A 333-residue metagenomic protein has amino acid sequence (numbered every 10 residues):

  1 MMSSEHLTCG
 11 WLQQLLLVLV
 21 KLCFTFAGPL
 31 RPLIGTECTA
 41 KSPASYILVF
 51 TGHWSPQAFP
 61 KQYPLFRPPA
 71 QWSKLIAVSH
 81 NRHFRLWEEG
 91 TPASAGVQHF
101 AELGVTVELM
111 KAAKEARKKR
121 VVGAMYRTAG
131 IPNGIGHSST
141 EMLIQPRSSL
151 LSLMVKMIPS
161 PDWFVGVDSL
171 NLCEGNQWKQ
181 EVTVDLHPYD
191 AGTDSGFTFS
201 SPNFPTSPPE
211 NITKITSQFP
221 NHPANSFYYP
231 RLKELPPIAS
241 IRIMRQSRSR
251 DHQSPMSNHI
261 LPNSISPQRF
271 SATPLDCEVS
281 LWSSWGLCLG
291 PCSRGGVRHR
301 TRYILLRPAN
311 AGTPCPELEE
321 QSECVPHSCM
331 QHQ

Functional and structural regions predicted by a protein language model:
H6-A27: Cleavable N-terminal signal peptides of Sec/SRP-targeted secreted and luminal proteins
P29-P32, E37-S45, H53-V165: Structured domain cores in non-transmembrane regions
T36-E37, L75, R85-P92, Q98 (+3 more regions): Extracellular low-complexity, O-glycosylation-prone Ser/Thr/Pro/Gly-rich "stalks" and linkers flanking catalytic
H53-Q57, I158-S160, R248, L305-A309 (+1 more regions): Conserved beta-strand elements of beta-rich interaction domains across eukaryotes, especially beta-propellers
G90-T91, L261-Q333: Thrombospondin type-1
L143-S149, G175, P291-R294: A short, structured loop/turn motif at beta-sheet edges
D168-D185, L318-S328: Short beta-strand elements
